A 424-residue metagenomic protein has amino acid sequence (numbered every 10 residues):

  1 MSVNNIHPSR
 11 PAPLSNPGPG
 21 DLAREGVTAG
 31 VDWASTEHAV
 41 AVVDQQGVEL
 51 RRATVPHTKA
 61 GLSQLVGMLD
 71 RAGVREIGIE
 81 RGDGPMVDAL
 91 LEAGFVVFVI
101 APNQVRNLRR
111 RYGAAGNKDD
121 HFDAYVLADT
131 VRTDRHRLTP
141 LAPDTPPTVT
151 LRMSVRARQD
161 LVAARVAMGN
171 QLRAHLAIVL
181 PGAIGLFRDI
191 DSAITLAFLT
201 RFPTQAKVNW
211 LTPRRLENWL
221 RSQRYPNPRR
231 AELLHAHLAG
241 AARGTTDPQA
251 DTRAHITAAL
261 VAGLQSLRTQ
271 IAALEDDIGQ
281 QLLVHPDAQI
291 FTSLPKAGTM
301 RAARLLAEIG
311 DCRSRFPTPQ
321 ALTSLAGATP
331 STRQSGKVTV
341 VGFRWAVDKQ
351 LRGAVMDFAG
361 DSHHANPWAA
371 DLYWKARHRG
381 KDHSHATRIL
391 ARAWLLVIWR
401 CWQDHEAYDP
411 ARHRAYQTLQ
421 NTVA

Functional and structural regions predicted by a protein language model:
M1-A424: A detector of single, family-specific signature residues that are central to catalytic or substrate-handling motifs
